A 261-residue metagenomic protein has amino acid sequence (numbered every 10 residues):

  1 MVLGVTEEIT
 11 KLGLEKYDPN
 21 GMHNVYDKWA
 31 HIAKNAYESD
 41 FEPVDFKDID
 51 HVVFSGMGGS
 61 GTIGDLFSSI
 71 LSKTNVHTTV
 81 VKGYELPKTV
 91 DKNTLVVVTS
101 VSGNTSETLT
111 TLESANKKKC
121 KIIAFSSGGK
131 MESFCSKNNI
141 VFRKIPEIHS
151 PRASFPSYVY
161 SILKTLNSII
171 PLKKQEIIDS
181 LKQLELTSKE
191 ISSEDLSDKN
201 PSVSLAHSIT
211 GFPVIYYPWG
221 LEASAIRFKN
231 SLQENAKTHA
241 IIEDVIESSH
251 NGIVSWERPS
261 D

Functional and structural regions predicted by a protein language model:
M1-Y37: Cofactor-/ligand-binding subdomain signature composed of acidic, glycine-rich, tryptophan-containing flexible loops
D18-G21, D40-V44, D50, S168-D261: Active-site phosphate/pyrophosphate-binding segments
H23, R152-P156, A223: Short, conserved micro-motifs enriched in small and acidic residues
A30-E42, G128, S133: A short, flexible low-complexity segment enriched in Lys/Arg and Gly/Pro that occurs in N-terminal basic tails
A33, I162, L232: A residue-level signal for conserved active-site and pocket-lining positions in enzyme catalytic cores
A33-D40, V76-K82, L196-S197: Short gly/ser/thr-rich secondary-structure transition/capping motifs
K47-K189, H207: Glycine-rich phosphate-binding loops that contact phosphosugars or nucleotide phosphates
